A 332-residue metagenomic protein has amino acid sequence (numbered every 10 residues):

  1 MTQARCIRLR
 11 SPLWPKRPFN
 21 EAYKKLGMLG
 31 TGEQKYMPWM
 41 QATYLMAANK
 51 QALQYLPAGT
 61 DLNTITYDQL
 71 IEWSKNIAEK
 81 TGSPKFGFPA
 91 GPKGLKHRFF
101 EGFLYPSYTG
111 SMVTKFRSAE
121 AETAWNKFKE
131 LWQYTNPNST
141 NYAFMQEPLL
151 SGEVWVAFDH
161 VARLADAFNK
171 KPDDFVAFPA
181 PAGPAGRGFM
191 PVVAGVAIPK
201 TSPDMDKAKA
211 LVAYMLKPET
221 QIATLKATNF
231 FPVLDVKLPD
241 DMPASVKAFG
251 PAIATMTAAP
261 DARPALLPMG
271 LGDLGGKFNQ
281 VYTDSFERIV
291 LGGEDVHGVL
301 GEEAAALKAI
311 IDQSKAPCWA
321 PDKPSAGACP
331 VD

Functional and structural regions predicted by a protein language model:
M1-A22, Q54-P57, W155-V156, D166 (+2 more regions): Extracytoplasmic "Venus flytrap"/periplasmic binding protein-like
M1-T43, Q69-I71, V176-F178: Hinge/lid segment of periplasmic solute-binding proteins
G30-Y44, D68-T114, E120, V154-W155: Extracytoplasmic/periplasmic solute-binding protein
I65-Q69, N138-L150: Short helix-initiation/N-cap motifs at beta->coil->alpha
E72-I77, V113-N141, A180: Glycine-centered hinge/linker elements that transmit conformational signals in sensory and ligand-binding systems
K129-N136, N169-P232, L266, D284: Extracytoplasmic/periplasmic substrate-recognition and gating elements
W155-H160, V176: Paired acidic/hydrophobic, glycine-rich loop segments that form the ligand-binding mouth/hinge of periplasmic-binding
A227-R288, A316-D332: Long, aromatic- and glycine/proline-rich binding clefts that accommodate carbohydrate-like moieties
